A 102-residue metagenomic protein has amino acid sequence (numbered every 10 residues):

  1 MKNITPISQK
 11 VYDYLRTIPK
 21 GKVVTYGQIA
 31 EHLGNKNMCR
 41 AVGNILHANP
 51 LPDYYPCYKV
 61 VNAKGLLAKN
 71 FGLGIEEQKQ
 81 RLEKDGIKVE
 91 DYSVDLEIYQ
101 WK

Functional and structural regions predicted by a protein language model:
M1-K102: Nucleic acid-binding interface residues in structured DNA/RNA-binding domains, emphasizing the DNA-engaging scaffolds
